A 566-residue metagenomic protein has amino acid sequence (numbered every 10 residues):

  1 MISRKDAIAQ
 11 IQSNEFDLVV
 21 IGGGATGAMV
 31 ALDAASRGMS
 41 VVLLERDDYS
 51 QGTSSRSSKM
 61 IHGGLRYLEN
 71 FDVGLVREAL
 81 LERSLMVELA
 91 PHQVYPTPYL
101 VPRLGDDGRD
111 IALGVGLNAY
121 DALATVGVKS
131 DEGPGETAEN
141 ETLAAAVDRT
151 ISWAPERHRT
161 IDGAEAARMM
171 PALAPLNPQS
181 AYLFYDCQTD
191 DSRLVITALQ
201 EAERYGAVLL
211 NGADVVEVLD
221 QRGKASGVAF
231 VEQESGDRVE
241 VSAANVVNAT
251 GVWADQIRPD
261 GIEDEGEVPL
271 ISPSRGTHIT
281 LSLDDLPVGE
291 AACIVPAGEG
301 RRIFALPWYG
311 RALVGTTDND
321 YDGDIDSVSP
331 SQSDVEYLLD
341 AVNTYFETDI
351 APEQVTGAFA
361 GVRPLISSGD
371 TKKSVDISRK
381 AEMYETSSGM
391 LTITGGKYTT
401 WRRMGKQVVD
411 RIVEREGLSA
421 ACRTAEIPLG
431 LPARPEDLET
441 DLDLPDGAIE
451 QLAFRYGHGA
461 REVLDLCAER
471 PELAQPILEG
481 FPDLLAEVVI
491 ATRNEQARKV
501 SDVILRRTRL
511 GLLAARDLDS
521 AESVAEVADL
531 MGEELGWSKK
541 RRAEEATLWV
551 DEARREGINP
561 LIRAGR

Functional and structural regions predicted by a protein language model:
M1-L18, D33-R37: Extreme N-terminal leader/targeting segments of oxidoreductases
A7-Q10, E15, D47, Q93 (+13 more regions): C-terminal accessory subdomains/tails of enzymes that are appended
V19-I21, V241-G251: Short hydrophobic core segments
G22-G24, R46: Glycine-rich Rossmann-fold phosphate-binding loop(s) that bind the pyrophosphate of adenine dinucleotide cofactors
G27-A28: N-terminal Rossmann-fold NAD(P) dinucleotide-binding loop
A35-S55: Glycine-rich FAD pyrophosphate-binding loop
K59-E165: Dinucleotide-binding Rossmann-like beta1-alpha1 core, especially the glycine-rich loop that anchors the ADP
Y182-N245: Helical element adjacent to the flavin cofactor pocket in flavoenzyme catalytic cores
